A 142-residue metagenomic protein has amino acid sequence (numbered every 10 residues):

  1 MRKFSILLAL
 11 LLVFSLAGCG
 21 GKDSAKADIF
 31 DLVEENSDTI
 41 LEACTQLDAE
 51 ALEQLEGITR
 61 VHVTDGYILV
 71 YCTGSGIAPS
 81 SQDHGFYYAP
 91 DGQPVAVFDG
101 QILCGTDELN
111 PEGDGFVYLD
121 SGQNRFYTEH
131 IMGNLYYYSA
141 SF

Functional and structural regions predicted by a protein language model:
R2-S5, K26, S121: Residue-level detector of functional hotspots within protein domains
K3-G21: Sec-dependent N-terminal signal peptides of Gram-positive bacterial secreted proteins and lipoproteins
L8, L52-L55, F116: Extended hydrophobic/Leu-rich segments
C19-A78: N-terminal export/targeting and maturation segments
T64-F142: Extracytoplasmic electrostatic interaction patches
